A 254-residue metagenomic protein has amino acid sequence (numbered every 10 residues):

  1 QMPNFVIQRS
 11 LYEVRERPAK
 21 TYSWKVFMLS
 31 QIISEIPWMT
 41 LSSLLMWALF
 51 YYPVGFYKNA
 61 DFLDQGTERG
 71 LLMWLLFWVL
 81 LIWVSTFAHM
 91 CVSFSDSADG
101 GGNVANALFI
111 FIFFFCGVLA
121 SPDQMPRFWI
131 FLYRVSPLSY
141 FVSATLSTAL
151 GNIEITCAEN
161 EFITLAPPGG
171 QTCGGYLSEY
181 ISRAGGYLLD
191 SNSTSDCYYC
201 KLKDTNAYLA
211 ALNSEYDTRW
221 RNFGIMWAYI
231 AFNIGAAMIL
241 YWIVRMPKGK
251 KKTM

Functional and structural regions predicted by a protein language model:
Q1-M254: Membrane-spanning alpha-helical segments of multipass transporters and channels
